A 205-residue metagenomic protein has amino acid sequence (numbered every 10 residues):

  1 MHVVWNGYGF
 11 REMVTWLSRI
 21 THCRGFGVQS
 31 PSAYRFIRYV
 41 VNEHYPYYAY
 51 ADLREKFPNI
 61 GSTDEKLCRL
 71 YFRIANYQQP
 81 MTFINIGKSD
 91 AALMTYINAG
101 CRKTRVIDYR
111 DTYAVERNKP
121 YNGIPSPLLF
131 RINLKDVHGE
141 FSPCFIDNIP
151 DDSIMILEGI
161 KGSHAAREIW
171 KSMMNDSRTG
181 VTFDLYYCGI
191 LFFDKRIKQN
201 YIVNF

Functional and structural regions predicted by a protein language model:
M1-D151, K161-F205: A short alpha-helical cap/connector motif
